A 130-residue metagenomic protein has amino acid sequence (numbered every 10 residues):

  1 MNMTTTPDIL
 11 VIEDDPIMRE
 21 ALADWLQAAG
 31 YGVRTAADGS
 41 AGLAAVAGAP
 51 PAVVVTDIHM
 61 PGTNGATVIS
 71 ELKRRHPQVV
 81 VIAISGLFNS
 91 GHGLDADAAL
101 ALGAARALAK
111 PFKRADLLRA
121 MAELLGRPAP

Functional and structural regions predicted by a protein language model:
E13: Conserved acidic carboxylate
P16-R34: Two-component/phosphorelay signaling modules centered on CheY-like receiver
T35-V53, D95: Acidic, metal-coordinating helix/loop segments flanking the phosphotransfer/catalytic sites of two-component signaling
D38-A41, N64-V68: Acidic catalytic/metal-coordinating carboxylates
D57: Active-site residues of response regulator receiver
M60: Receiver (REC) domain active-site loop signature in two-component systems and cognate sites in sensor histidine kinases
T67, F88-L108, R119: Alpha4 helix (beta4-alpha4-beta5 surface) of REC/receiver domains from two-component response regulators
I82-L87: Hydrophobic/aromatic residues positioned on beta-strands within the core alpha/beta folds
